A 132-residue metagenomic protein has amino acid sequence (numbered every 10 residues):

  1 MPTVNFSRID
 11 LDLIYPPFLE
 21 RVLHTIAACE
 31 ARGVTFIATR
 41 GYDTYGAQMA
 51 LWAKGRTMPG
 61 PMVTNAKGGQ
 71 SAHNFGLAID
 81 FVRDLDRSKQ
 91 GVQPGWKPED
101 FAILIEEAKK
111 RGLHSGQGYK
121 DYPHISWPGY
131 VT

Functional and structural regions predicted by a protein language model:
M1-R40: Active-site acidic/histidine clusters and adjacent loop/turn architecture that either coordinate catalytic ions
P16, E20, G46, E99-A102: Generic alpha-helical secondary structure signal
V34, R56, G112-G116: Short aromatic/hydrophobic-glycine micro-motifs
A38-L51: Acidic helix-start/capping segments at beta-turn-to-alpha-helix junctions
Y45-Q48, T57, D86-S88: Short, charged/polar surface micro-motifs in flexible loops or helix N-caps
M49-G60, V131-T132: Aromatic- and acidic-residue-enriched segments that line the glycan-binding/catalytic groove of carbohydrate-active
M62, A66-T132: Catalytic cores and adjacent binding grooves of peptidoglycan-active enzymes
